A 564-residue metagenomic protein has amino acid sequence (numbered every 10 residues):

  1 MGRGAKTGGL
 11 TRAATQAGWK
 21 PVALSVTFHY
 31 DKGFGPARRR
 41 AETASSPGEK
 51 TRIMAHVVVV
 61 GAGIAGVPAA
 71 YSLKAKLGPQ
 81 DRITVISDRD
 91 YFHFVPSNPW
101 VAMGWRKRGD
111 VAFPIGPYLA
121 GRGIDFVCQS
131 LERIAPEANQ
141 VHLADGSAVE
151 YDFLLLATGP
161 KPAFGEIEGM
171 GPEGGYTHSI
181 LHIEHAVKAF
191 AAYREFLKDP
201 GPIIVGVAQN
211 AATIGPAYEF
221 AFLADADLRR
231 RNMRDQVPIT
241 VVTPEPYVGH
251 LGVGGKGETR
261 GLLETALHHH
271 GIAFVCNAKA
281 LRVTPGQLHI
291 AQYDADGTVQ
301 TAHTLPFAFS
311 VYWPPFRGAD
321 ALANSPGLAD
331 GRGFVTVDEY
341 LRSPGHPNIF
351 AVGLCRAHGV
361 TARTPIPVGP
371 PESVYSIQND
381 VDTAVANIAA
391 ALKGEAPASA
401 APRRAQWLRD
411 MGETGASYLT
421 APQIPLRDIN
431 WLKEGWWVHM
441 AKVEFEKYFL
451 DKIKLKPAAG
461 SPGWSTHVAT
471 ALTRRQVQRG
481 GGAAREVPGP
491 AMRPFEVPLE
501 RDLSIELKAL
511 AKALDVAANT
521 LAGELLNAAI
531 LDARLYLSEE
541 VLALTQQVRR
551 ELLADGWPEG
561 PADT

Functional and structural regions predicted by a protein language model:
K32, G48, G121-E219, L223-N232 (+2 more regions): FAD-binding core/adjacent interface of flavoenzyme oxidoreductases
A55-D125, Q209-V253: Beta1-alpha1 glycine-rich phosphate/pyrophosphate-binding loop at the start of Rossmann-like nucleotide-binding domains
R82, G121, D125-E137, V141 (+3 more regions): A Rossmann-like FAD-binding core segment of flavoenzymes
A163, P172-L197, P306-I377: FAD-site-proximal beta/loop scaffold in flavoenzymes
Y375-A401: Internal hydrophobic alpha-helix adjacent to the cofactor/substrate pocket in enzyme cavities
R404, W464, D532-T564: Short, positively charged interaction helices/loops
S417-G463: C-terminal auxiliary extensions adjacent to catalytic cores
P462-R493, R501-D502, A554-T564: A detector of short terminal or domain-flanking linear segments
